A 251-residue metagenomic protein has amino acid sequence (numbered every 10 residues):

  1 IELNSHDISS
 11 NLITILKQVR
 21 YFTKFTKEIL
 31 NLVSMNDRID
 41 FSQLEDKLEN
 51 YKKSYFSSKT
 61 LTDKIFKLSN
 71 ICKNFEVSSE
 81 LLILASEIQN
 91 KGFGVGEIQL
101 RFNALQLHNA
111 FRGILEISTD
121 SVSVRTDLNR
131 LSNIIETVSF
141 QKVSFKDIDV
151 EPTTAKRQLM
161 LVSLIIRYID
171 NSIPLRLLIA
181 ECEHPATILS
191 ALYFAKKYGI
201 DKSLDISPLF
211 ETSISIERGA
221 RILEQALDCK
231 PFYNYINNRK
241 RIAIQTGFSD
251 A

Functional and structural regions predicted by a protein language model:
I1-L131, E151, L204: Often metal-dependent polyanion-binding catalytic scaffolds in large enzymes
C72, L175-I179, L209: Short catalytic-loop micro-motif centered on adjacent basic/acidic residues
I83-L84, L161, S190, L209: Short, hydrophobic/aromatic alpha-helical segments in well-folded domains
F93-P185, L189, Y193, K197 (+2 more regions): Active-site cores of enzymes that catalyze phosphoryl transfer or operate on phosphate-rich substrates
K202-E211, N234-I242: A generic structural motif
E211-E217: Glycine-rich phosphate/ribose-binding loops and adjacent secondary-structure elements that form binding surfaces
R221-Q225: Short, surface-exposed amphipathic charged segments that create phosphate/polyanion-binding patches used for binding
